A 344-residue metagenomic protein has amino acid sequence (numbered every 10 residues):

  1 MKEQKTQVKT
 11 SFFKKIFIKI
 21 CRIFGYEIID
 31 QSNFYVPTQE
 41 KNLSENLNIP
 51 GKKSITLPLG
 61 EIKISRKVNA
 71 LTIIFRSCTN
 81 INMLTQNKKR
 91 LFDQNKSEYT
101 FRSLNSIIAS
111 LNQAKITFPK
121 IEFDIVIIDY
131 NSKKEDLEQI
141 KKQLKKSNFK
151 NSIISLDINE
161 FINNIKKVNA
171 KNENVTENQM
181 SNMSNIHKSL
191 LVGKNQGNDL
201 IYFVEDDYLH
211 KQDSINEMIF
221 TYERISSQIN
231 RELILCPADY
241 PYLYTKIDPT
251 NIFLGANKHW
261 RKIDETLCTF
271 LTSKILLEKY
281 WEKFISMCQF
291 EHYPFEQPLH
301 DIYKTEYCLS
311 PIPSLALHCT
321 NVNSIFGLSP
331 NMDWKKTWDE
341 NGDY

Functional and structural regions predicted by a protein language model:
M1-I55: Membrane-proximal basic amphipathic "stem/tether" segments
L71-F75, I107, F123-I127: Hydrophobic targeting segments
T72-R102: A solvent-exposed, charged loop/short amphipathic helix patch at secondary-structure junctions
L91-Y99, S103-I121: Short, acidic, metal-binding catalytic loop of nucleotide-sugar glycosyltransferases
N95-L104, E177-I186, H210-S214, E291: Phosphate/oxyanion-binding active-site loops and adjacent basic polyanion-contact surfaces
N131-N198: Active-site-proximal specificity loops/subdomain of glycosyltransferases
N169-N172, Q179, G193-K194, L200-Y202 (+1 more regions): Conserved catalytic core of nucleotide-sugar-dependent glycosyltransferases
I263, K274-Y344: C-terminal catalytic/acceptor-binding lobe
